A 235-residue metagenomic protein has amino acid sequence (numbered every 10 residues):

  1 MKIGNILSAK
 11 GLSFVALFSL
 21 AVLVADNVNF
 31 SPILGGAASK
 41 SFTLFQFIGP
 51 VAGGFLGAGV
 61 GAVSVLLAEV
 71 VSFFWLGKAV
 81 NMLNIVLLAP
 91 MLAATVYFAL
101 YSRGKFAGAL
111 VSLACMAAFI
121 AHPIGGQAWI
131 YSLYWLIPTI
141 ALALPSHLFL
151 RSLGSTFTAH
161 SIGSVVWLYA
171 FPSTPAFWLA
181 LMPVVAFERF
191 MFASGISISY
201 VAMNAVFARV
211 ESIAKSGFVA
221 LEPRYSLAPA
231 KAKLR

Functional and structural regions predicted by a protein language model:
M1-R235: Loop-helix junctions at membrane interfaces
